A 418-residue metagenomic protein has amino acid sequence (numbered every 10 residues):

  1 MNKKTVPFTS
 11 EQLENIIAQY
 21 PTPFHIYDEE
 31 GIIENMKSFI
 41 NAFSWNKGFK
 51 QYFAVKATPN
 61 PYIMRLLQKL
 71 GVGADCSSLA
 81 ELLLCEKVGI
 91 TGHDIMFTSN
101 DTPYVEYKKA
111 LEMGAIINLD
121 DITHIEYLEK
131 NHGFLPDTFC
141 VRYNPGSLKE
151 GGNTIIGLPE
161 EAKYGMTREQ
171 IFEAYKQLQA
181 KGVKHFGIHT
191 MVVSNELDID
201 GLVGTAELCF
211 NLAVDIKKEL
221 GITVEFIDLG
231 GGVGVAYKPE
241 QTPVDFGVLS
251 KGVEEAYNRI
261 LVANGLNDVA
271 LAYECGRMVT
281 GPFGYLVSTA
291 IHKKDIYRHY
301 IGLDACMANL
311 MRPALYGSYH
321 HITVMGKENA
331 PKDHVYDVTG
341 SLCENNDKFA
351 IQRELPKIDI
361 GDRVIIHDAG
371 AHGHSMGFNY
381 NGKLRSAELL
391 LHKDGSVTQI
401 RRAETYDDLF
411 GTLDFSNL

Functional and structural regions predicted by a protein language model:
M1-D137, L178-A180, K184, K218 (+3 more regions): A charged N-terminal "starter" segment
F8-E11, Y27-E34, T58, T123 (+13 more regions): Conserved active-site and cofactor/substrate-binding residues in soluble primary-metabolism enzymes
I32, K56, S78, A110 (+6 more regions): Conserved, mostly hydrophobic/aromatic
A57-P59, A80, D101-P103, D121-T123 (+7 more regions): Active-site-proximal loop/turn and secondary-structure-junction residues that shape catalytic pockets, frequently
G73, M96, N118, C140-R142 (+8 more regions): Structured core elements
F134-L148: Glycine-rich, aromatic-flanked loop segments that form ligand/cofactor-binding clefts across common enzyme folds
P145-I291: Active-site loop/helix belt of alpha/beta enzymes
V262, L266-L418: Charged (often Lys/Glu-rich) extended helix/loop segments that serve as interaction or gating elements
